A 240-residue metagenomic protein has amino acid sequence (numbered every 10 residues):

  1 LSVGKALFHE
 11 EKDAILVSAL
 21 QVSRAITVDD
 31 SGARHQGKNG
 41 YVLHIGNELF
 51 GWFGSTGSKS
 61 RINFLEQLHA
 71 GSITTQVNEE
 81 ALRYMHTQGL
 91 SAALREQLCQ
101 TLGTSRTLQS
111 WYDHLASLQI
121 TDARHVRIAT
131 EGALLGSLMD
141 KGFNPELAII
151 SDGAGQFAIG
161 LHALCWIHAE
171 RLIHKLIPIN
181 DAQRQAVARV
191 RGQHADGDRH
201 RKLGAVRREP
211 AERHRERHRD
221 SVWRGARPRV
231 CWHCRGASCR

Functional and structural regions predicted by a protein language model:
L1-R240: Catalytic center-proximal scaffold of phosphoryl-transfer enzymes
